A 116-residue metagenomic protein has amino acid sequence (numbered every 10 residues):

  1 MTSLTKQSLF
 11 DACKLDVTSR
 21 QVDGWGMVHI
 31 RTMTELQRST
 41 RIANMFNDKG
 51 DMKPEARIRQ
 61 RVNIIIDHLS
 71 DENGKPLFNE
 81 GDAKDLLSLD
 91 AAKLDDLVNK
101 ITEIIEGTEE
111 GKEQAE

Functional and structural regions predicted by a protein language model:
M1-D16: Extended acidic low-complexity intrinsically disordered regions
D16-G24: Short acidic-hydrophobic surface loop/beta-edge motif
G26-E116: Short, surface-exposed, charged amphipathic helix/loop patches that serve as local interaction elements
